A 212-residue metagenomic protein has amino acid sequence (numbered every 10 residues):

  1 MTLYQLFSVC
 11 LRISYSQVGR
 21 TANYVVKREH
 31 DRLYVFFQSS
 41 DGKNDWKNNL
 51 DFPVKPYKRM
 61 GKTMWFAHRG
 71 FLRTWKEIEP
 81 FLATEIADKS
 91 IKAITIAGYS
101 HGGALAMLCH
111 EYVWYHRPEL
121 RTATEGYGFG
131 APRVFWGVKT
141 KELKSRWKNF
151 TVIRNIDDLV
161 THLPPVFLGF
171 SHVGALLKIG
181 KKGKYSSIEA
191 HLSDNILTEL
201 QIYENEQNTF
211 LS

Functional and structural regions predicted by a protein language model:
M1-A97, H101-S212: Non-catalytic, mobile gating and regulatory segments of ester bond hydrolases
